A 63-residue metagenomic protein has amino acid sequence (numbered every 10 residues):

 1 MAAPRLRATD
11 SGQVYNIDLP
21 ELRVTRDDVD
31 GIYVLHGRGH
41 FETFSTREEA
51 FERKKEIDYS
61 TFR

Functional and structural regions predicted by a protein language model:
M1-I32: Short N-terminal "domain-start" leader segments that mark the transition from disordered tails or signal peptides into
A8, V24, E42-S45, S60: Intrinsically disordered/low-complexity terminal segments and short unstructured peptides
Q13, G39-F41: Short acidic/polar mixed-charge low-complexity motifs
E21, R38-G39: Residue-level detection of beta-strand-connecting loop/turn positions
V34-G37, F44-F62: A short, charged, amphipathic alpha-helix used as a generic interaction element across diverse proteins
